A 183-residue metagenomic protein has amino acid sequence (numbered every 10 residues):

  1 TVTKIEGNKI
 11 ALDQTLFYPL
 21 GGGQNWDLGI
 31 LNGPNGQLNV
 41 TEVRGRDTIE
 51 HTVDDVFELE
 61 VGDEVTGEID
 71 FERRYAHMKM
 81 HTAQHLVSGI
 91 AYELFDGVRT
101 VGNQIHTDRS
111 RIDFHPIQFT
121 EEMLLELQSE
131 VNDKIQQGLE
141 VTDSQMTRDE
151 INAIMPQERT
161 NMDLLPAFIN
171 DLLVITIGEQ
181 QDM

Functional and structural regions predicted by a protein language model:
T1-M183: Active-/binding-site microenvironments in catalytic and ligand-binding cores
